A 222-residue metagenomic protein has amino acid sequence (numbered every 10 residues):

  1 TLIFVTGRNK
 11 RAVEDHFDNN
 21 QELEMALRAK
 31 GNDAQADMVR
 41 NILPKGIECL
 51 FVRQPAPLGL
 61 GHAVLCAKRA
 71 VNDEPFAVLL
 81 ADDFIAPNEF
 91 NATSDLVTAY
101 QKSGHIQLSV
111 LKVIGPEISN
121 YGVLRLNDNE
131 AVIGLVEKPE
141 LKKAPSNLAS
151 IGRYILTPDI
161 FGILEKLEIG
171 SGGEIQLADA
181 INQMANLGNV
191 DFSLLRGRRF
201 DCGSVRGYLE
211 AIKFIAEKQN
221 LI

Functional and structural regions predicted by a protein language model:
T1-F4, F76: Hydrophobic residues within beta-strands of alpha/beta enzymes
I3-T6, V110: Short internal beta-strands
F4-V5, V52, G152: Small/polar loops that bind or transfer phosphate-bearing groups
T6-K30: N-terminal FAD cofactor-binding segment of flavoenzymes
K10-A12, F84-A86, R199-D201: Short, active-site-adjacent cap segments at secondary-structure transitions
L23-A26, D33-D128, P158, E165-L167: Conserved beta-loop-beta/alpha segment of the NTase-like Rossmann-fold superfamily that binds/positions NTPs
A77, T93-Q101, N129-L221: Catalytic-core segments of class I nucleotidyltransferases/pyrophosphorylases that form NMP-activated intermediates
